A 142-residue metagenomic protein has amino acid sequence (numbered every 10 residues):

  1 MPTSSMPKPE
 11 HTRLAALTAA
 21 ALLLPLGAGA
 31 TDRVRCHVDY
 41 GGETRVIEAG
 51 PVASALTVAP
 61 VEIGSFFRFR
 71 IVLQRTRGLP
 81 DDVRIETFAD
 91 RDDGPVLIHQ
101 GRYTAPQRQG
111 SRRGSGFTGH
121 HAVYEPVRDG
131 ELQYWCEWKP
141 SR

Functional and structural regions predicted by a protein language model:
M1-P2, L22: Intrinsic disorder/low-complexity segments
P2-A16: Bacterial N-terminal signal peptides that target proteins for export
L17-L23: Hydrophobic helical h-region of N-terminal Sec-dependent signal peptides in bacterial secretory/periplasmic proteins
P25-G27: N-terminal signal peptide c-region/cleavage motif recognized by signal peptidases
T31-R142: Cysteine-centric segments in proteins
